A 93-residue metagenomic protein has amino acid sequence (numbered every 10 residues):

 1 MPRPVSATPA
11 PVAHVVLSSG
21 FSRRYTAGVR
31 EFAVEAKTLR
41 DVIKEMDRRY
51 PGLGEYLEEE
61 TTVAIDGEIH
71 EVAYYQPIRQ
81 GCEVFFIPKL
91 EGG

Functional and structural regions predicted by a protein language model:
M1-G92: Ubiquitin-like/PB1-type beta-grasp interaction modules and other compact soluble beta-rich domains
